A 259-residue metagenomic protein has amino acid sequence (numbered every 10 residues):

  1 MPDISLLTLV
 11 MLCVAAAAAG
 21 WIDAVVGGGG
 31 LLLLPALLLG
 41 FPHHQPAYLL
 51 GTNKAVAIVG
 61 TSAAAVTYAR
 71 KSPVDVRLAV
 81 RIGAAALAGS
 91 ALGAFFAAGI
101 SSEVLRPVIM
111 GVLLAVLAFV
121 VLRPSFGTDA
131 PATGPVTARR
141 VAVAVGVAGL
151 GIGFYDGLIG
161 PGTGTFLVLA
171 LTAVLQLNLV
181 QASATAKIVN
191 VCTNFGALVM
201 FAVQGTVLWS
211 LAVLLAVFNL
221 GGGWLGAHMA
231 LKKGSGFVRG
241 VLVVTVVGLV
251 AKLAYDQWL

Functional and structural regions predicted by a protein language model:
M1-L9, L39-Y48, F95-V104, A202-S210 (+1 more regions): Helix-coil boundary and interhelical linker segments in multi-pass alpha-helical membrane proteins
M1-Q45, P131-S183: Selected transmembrane alpha-helices and immediately adjacent juxtamembrane segments of polytopic inner-membrane
L9, K54, M110-L113, L117 (+3 more regions): Residues within membrane-spanning alpha-helices of integral membrane proteins, especially the hydrophobic core/packing
M11-A15, A19, D23, L34 (+16 more regions): Alpha-helical transmembrane segments in multi-pass membrane proteins
L39-G40, A94, A98, P107 (+5 more regions): Transmembrane helix-loop junction
L39-H43, A85-A91, V116, R139-F154 (+2 more regions): Small-residue-rich segments of transmembrane alpha-helices in multi-pass membrane proteins, especially helix faces
G51-V104, V108, N194-V244: Selective hydrophobic functional segments
A63-P73, A94, M110-V136, G248-L259: Transmembrane helix exit motif
